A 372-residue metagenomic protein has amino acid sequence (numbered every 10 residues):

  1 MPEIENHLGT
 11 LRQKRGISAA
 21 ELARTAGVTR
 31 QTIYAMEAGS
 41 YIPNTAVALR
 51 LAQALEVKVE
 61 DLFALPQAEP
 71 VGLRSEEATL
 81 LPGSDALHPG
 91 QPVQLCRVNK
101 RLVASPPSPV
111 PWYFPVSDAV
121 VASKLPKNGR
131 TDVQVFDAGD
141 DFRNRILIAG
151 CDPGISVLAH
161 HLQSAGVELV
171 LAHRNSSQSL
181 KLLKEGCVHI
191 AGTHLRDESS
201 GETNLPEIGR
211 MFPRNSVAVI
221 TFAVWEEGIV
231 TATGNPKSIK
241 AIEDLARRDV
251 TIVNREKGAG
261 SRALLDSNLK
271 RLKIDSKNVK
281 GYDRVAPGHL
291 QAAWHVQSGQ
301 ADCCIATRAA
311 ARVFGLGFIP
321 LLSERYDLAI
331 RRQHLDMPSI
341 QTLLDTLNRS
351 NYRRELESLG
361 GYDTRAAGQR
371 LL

Functional and structural regions predicted by a protein language model:
P2, G9-Q13, S18-E21, T29-Y34 (+3 more regions): N-terminal hydrophobic or amphipathic helices and topogenic motifs
D141-C151, E243-R262: Short loop->beta-strand "edge-of-pocket" segments that line small-molecule binding or catalytic clefts across diverse
V157-A165, E243, R248, S261-G281: Ligand-binding cleft/hinge of the Venus flytrap
H160, S177-A191, L195-R196, V285-Q300: Short helices/loops that flank or line small-molecule/ion binding pockets
E168-N175, S276-G288: Short beta-strand-to-loop elements that line the ligand-binding cleft of bilobed periplasmic-binding protein-like
H194-I208, A293-L322: A ligand-binding cleft/hinge motif common to bilobed small-molecule-binding domains
R214-E226, L316-D345, T364-L372: Periplasmic-binding protein-like
F222, T231-I252: Flexible hinge/capping segments at coil-to-helix
